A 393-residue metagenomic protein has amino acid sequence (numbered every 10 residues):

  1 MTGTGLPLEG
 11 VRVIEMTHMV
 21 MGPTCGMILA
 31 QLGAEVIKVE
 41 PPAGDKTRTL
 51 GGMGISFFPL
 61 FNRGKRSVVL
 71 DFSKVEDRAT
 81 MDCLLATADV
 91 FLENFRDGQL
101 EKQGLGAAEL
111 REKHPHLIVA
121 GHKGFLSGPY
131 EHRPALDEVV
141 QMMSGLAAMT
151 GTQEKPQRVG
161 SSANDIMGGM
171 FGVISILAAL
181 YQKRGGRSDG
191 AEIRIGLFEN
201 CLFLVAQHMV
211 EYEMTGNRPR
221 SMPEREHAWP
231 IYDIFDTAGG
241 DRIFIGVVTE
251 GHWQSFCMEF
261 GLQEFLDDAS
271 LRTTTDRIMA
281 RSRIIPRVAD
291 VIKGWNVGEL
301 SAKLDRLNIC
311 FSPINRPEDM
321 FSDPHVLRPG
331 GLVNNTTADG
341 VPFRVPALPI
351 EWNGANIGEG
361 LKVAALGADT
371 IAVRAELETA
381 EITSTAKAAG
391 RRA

Functional and structural regions predicted by a protein language model:
M1-G186, T336, A365, D369-A393: N-terminal helix-loop segment corresponding to the beta1-alpha1 unit of nucleotide/adenylate-binding folds
A43, G124-L126, L197-L202, G239-D241 (+3 more regions): Glycine-rich beta-alpha junction loops
S127, Q153-S161, R184-C201, R220-H227 (+1 more regions): Conserved Rossmann-fold dehydrogenase catalytic segment
S162-L177, L197-V205, V248, H252: Mid-domain beta-loop-alpha active-site segment that forms a flexible, acidic cofactor/metal-binding surface
G169-A191, F203-T215, C257-E264: Oxidoreductase and adenylate-handling cofactor-binding alpha/beta cores
I231-L307, F311, T383: Aromatic-enriched alpha-helical interface/lid elements that frame and gate functional surfaces
T237-D241, V297-G298, V341, A347-A393: An anion-binding loop in the catalytic cleft
G298, R306-G358: A glycine-rich dinucleotide-binding beta-alpha-beta segment and adjacent secondary-structure elements that constitute
